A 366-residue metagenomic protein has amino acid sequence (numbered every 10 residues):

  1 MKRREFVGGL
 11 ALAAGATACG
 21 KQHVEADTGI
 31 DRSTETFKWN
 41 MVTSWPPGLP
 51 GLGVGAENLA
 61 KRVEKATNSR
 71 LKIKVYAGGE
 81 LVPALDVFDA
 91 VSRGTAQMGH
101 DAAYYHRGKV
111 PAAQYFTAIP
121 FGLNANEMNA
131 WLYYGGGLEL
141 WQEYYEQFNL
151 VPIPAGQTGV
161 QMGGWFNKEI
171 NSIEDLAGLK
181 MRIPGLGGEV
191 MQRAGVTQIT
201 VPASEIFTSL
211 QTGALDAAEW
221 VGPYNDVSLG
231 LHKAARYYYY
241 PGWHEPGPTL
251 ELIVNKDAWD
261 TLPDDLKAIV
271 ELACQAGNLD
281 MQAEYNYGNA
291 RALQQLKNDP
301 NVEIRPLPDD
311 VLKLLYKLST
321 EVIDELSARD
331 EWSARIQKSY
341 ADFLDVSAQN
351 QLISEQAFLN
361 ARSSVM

Functional and structural regions predicted by a protein language model:
K2-M128, Y145-M366: N-terminal secretory/targeting leader peptides
E127-L140: A gly/proline- and charged-residue-enriched helix-loop-helix capping module
